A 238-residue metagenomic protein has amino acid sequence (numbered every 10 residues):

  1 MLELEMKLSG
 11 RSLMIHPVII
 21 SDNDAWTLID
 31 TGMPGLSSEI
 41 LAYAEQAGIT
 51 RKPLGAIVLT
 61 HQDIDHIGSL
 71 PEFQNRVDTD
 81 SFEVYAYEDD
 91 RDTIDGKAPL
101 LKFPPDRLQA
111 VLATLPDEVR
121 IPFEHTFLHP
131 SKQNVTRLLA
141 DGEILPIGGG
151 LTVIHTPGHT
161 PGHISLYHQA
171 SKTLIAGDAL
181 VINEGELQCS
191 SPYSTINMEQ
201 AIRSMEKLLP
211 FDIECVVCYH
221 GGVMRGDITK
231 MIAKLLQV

Functional and structural regions predicted by a protein language model:
M1-R51, S165-G177, I182: Conserved beta-strand hairpin/beta-sheet module of binuclear metal-dependent hydrolase folds, prominently
I15, D95-P99, E186-Q188, T229-M231: Short aromatic-enriched loop/helix-cap "lid" or pocket-rim segments at secondary-structure transitions that line
I20, D30, I40, H61 (+8 more regions): Divalent metal-coordination and catalytic microenvironments
T27-I29, V58, V84, T173-I175 (+1 more regions): Residue-level marker for buried hydrophobic side chains located in beta-strands that build the well-ordered beta-sheet
M33-G35, F127-P130, I144, G150-P157 (+1 more regions): Metallo-beta-lactamase
S37-D90: Active-site metal-binding motif and surrounding structural segment of the metallo-beta-lactamase
D92-I154, I196, Q200-I213: Metallo-beta-lactamase
D227-V238: Short, electropositive alpha-helical surface patch
